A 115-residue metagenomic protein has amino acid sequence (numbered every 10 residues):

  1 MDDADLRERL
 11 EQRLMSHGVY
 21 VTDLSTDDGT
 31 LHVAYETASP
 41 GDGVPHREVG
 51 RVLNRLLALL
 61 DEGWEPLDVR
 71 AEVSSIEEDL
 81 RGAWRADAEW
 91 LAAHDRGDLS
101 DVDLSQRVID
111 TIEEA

Functional and structural regions predicted by a protein language model:
M1-A115: Acidic, polar-rich N-terminal leader regions of halophilic archaeal proteins
